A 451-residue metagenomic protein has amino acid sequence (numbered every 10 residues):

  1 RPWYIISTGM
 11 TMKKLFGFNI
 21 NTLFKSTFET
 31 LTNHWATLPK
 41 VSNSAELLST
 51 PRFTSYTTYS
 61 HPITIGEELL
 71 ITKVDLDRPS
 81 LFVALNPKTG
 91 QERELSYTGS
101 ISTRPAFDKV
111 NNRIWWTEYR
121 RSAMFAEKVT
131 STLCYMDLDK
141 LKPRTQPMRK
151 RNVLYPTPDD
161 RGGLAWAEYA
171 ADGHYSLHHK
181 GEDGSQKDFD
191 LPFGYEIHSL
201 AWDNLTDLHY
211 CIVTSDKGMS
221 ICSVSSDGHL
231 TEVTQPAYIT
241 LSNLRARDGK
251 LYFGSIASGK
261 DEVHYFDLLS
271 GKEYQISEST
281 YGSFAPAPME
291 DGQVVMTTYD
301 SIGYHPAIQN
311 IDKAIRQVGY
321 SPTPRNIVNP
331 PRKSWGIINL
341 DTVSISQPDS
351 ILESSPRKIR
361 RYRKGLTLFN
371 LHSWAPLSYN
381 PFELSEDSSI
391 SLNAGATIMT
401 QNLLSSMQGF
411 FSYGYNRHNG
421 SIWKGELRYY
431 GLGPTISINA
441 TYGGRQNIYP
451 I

Functional and structural regions predicted by a protein language model:
W3-W115, R120: Beta/coil-rich, acidic/histidine-enriched accessory regions frequently appended to metallopeptidases
F18-T64, G303, A307-K358: Pro/Ala/Gly-rich low-complexity, hydrophilic intrinsically disordered segments
T37-T57, L85-T103, Y135-D159, H179-N204 (+3 more regions): Multi-bladed beta-propeller domains
S55, S255, K313-A440: Outer-membrane beta-barrel initiation region
T64, F107-K109, P158, W202 (+2 more regions): Residue-level recognition of a conserved intra-blade site in WD40 beta-propeller repeats
G66-E68, V110-N112, R161-G163, L205-D207 (+2 more regions): Short coil/turn segments that connect the beta-strands within blades of beta-propeller domains
K73-F82, Y97-S102, T117-T132, P147-V153 (+8 more regions): A flexible loop/linker signature enriched in serine peptidases of the S9 family
I436-I451: Transmembrane beta-strand segments of outer-membrane beta-barrel domains in Gram-negative and organellar OMPs
